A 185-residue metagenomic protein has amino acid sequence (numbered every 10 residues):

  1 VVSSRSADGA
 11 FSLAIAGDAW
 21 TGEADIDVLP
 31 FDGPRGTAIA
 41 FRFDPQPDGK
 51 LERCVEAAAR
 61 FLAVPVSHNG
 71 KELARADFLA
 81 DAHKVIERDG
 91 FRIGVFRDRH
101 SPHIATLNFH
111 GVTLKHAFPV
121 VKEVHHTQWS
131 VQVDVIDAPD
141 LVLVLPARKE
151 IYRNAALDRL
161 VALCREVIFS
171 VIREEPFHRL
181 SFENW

Functional and structural regions predicted by a protein language model:
V1-A80: GHKL-type ATPase core
G49-I168, W185: GHKL/Histidine-kinase-like ATPase module
E174-W185: Acidic, serine/threonine- and proline-rich low-complexity intrinsically disordered segments
